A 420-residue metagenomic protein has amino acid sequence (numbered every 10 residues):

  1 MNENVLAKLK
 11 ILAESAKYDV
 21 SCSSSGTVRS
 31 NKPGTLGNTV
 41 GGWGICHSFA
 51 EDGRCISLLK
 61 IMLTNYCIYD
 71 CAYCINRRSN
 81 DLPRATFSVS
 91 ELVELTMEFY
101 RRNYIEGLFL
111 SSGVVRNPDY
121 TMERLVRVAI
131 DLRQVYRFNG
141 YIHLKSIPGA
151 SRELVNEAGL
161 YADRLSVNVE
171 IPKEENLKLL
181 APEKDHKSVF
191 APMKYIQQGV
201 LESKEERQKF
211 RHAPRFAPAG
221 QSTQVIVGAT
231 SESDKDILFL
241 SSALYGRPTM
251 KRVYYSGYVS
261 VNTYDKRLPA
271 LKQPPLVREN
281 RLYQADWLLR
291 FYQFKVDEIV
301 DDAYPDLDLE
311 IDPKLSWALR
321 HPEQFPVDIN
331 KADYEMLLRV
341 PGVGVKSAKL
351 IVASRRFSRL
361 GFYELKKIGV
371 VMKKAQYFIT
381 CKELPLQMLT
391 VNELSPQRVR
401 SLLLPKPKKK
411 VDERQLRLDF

Functional and structural regions predicted by a protein language model:
M1-Y66, V371, I379-T380, Q387-K410 (+1 more regions): Flexible, acidic/Gly-rich N-terminal and inter-domain linker regions that tether and position cofactor-handling modules
I68, A72-I75: Cys/His/Pro-rich metal-binding microdomains
R77-L92, F99-V126, D131-R152, G159-F210 (+3 more regions): Core AdoMet radical
E157-S166, E170-F325, K331, E335 (+1 more regions): C-terminal scaffold of the Radical SAM
D306-M336, F362-F420: C-terminal extensions
S354-R355: Residue-level signature of tetratricopeptide-repeat
